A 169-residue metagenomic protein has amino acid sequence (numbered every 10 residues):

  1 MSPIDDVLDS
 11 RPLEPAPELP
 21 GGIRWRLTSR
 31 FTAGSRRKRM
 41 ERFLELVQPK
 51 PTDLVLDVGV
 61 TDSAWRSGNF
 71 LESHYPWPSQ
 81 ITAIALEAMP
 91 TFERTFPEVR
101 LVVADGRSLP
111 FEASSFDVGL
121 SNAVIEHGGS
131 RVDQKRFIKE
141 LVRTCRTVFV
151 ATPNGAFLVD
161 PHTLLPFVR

Functional and structural regions predicted by a protein language model:
M1-S2, M89: Polar low-complexity intrinsically disordered regions
S2-K50: Class I SAM-dependent methyltransferase Rossmann-like catalytic core, especially the SAM/SAH-binding loop
P3-P20, K139-H162: Compositionally biased, charge-rich terminal segments
P20-G22, R26, F96, S114 (+1 more regions): Short, structured coil/loop segments at alpha-helix boundaries
D53-F157: Conserved SAM-binding loop
P161-R169: Conserved Class I S-adenosyl-L-methionine
